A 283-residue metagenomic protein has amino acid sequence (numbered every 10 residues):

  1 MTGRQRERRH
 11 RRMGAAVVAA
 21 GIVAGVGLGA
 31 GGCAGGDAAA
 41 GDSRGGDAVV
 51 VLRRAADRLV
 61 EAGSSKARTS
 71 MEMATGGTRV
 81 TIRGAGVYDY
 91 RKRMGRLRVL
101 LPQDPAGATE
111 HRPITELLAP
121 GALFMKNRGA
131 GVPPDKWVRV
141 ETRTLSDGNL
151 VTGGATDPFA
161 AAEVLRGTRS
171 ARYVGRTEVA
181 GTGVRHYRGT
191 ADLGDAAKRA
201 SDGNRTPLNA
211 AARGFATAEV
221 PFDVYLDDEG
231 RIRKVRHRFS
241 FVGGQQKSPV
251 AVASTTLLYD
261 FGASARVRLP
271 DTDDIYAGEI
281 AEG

Functional and structural regions predicted by a protein language model:
T2-H10, G29-G283: Subset-of-secretome marker
R6-M13, I22-A24: Short, Lys/Arg-rich cytosolic juxtamembrane segment immediately N-terminal
G14-A15, A19-A20, R176: Low-complexity, intrinsically disordered short peptide segments enriched in small/polar/basic residues
V18-G29: Bacterial N-terminal signal peptides
